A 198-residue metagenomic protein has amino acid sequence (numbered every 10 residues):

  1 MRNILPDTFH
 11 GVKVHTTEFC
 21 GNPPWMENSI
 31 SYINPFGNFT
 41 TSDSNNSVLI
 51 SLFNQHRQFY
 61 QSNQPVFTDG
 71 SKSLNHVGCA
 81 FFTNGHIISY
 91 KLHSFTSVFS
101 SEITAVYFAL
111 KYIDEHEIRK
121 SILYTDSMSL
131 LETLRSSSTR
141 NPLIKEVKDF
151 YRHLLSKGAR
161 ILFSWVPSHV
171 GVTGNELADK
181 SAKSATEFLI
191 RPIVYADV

Functional and structural regions predicted by a protein language model:
M1-V198: RNase H-like, metal-dependent ribonuclease domains
